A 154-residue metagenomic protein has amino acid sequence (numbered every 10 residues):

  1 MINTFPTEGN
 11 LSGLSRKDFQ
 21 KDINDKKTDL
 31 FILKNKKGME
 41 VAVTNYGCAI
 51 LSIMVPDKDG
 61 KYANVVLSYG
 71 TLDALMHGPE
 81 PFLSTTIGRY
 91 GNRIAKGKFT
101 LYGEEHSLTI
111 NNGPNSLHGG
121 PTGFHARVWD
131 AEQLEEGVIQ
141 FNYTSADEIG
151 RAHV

Functional and structural regions predicted by a protein language model:
I2-R151: Surface-exposed acidic/polar loop and edge beta-strand patches at domain peripheries
